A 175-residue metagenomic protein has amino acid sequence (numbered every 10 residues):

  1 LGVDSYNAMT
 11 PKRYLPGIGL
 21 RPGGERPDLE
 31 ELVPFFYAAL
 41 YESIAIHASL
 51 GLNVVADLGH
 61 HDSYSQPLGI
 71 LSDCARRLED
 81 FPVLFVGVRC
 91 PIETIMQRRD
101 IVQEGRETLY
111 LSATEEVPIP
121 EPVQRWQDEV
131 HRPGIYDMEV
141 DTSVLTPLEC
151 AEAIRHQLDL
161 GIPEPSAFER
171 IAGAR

Functional and structural regions predicted by a protein language model:
L1-A39, A45: Conserved substrate/cofactor phosphate-moiety recognition/catalytic segment in nucleotide-dependent phosphotransferases
S5, Q66, C90, L145-T146: Short beta->alpha linker loops
G17, A48, G59-R106: ATP-dependent NMP and nucleoside kinases share a basic, alpha-helical "lid"
I44, I154, L158: Hydrophobic "lid"/C-terminal helical patch of Rossmann-like NAD(P)-dependent dehydrogenase/epimerase domains
L52-L58: Short beta-strand segments at enzyme active-site cores
R89, Q97-A153, I162-R175: Small-molecule kinase domains that catalyze NTP-dependent phosphoryl transfer to phosphate-bearing small molecules
